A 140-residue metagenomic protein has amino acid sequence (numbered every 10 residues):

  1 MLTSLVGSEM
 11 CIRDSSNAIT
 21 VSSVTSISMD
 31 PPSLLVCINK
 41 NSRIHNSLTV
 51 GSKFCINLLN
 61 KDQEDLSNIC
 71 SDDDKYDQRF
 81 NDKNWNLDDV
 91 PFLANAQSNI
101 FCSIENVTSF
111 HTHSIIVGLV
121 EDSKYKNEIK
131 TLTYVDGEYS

Functional and structural regions predicted by a protein language model:
M1-I12: Single conserved hydrophobic/aromatic residue that forms the stacking wall/gate of nucleotide- or nucleobase-binding
D14-S22, N99-C102, G118: Short beta-strand/strand-turn micro-motif
I19-D62: A short mixed-secondary-structure module that forms the rim of ligand-binding clefts
S23-S26, I104-N106, D122: A residue-level detector for short acidic-glycine micro-motifs
L48, N84-D88, C102-S103: Short structured motifs
N68-Q97: Mid-chain, well-packed structural core segment of small domains
V107-S140: Flexible glycine-rich active-site/ligand-binding loops centered on an Asp-His dyad
